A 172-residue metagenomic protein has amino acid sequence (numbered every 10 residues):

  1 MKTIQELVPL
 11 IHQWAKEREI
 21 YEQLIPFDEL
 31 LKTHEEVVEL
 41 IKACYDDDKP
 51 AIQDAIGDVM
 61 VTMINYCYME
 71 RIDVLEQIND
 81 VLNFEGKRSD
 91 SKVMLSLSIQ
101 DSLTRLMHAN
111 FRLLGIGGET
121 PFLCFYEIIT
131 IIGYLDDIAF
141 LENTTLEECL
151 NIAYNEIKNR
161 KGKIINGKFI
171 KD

Functional and structural regions predicted by a protein language model:
M1-I56, M60-D172: Flexible "arm" and connector segments at domain edges
